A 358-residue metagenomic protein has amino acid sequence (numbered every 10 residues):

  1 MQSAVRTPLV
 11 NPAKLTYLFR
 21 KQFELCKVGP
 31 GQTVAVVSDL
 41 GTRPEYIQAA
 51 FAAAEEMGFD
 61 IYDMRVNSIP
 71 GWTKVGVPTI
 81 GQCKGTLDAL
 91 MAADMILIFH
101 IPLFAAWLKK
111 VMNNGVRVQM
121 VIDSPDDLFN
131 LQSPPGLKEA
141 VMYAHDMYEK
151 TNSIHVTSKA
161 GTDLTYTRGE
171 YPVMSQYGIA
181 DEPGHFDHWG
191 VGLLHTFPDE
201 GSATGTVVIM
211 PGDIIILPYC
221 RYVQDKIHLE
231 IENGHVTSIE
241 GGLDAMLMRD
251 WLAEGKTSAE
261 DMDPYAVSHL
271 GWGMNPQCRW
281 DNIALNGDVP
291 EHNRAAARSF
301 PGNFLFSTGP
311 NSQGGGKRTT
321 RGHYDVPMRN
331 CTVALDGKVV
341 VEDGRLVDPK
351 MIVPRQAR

Functional and structural regions predicted by a protein language model:
M1-Q224, H228, E232, T332-R358: Active-site bordering "gate/hinge" segments that shape substrate access to catalytic or cofactor-binding pockets
K14, L18, C26, D288 (+1 more regions): Stable alpha-helical structural segments in soluble proteins, enriched in small hydrophobic residues
L25, L40-G41, F99, L103-L108 (+8 more regions): Aromatic-residue detector
E149, K159, E200-S202, D263-Y265 (+2 more regions): A generic structural signal for short, non-catalytic loop/turn and secondary-structure boundary residues
Y222-V223, S238-T308: Dual-mode signal for accessory low-complexity, basic/Gly-rich regions
P290-R358: Internal helix-turn-beta structural module
